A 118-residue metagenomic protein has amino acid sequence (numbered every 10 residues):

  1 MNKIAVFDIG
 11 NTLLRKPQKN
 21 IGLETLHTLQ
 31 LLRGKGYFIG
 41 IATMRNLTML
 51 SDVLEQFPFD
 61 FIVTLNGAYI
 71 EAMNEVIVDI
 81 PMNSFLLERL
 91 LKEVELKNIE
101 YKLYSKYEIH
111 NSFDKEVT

Functional and structural regions predicted by a protein language model:
M1-K3, F59: Short loop/turn microsegments at loop-to-beta-strand junctions
K3-Q18, L90: Asp-based phosphoryl-transfer active-site loop
I21-G22: A short acidic/small-residue loop/turn micro-motif
L26-V117: Active-site phosphate-binding/coordination module
